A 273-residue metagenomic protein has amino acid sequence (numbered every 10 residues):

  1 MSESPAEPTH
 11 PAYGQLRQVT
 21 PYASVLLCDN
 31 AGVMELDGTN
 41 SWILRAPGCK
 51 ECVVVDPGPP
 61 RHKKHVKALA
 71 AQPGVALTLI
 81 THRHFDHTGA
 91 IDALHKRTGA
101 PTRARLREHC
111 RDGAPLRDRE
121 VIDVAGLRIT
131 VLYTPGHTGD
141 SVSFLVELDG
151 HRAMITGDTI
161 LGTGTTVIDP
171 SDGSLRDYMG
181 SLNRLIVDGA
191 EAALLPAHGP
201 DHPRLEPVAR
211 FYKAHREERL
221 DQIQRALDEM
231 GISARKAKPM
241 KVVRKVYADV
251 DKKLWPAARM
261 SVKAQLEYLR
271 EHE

Functional and structural regions predicted by a protein language model:
T9-A71, S143-G157, G162: Conserved beta-strand hairpin/beta-sheet module of binuclear metal-dependent hydrolase folds, prominently
Y22, L44, D56, H82 (+7 more regions): Divalent metal-coordination and catalytic microenvironments
G32, L36-G38, P57-T130, E147-R152: Active-site HxH/HxHxD metal-binding segment of metal-dependent hydrolases
R61-H62, R83-G89, H109-C110, G139-S141 (+3 more regions): Active-site environment of divalent metal-dependent phosphoester hydrolases
R103-R107, G157, A197: Generic beta-sheet signal
R152, L175-A237: Divalent-metal (often Zn2+) His-rich catalytic cores of metallo-beta-lactamase-fold enzymes
G164-D172: Surface-exposed cleft-lining segments at the edges of enzyme active sites
A226-E273: C-terminal regulatory/interaction regions
